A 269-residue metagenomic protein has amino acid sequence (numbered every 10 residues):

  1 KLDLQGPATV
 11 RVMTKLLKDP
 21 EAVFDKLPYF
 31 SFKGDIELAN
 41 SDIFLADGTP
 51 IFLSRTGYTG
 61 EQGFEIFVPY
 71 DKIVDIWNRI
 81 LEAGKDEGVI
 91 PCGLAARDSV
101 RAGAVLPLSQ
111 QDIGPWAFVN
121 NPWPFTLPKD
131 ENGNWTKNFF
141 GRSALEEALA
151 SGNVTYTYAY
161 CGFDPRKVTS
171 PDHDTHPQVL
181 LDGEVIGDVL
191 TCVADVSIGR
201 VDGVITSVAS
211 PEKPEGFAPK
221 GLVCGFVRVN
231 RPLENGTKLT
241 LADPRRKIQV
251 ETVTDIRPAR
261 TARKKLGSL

Functional and structural regions predicted by a protein language model:
K1-V154, I198-R200: Glycine-rich, acidic
A117-L269: Glycine-rich, small/acidic residue-mixed loop/short-helix segments
